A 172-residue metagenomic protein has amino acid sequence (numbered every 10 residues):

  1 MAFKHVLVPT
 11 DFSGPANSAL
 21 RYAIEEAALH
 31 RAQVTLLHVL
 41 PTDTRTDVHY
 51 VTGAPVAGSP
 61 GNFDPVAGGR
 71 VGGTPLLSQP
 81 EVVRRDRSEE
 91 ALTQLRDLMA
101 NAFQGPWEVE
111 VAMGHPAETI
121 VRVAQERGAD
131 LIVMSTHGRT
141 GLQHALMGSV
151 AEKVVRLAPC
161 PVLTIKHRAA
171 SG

Functional and structural regions predicted by a protein language model:
M1, Y22-E25, T42-D43, L76-R85 (+4 more regions): Structural beta-alpha unit
M1-L76: Small/aliphatic-rich secondary-structure junction motif
V8, L40, G105, H115 (+1 more regions): Hydrophobic alpha-helix-in-membranes signature
P15, R122-G172: Gly/Ser-rich helix-loop-strand patches that form or flank binding pockets for ribonucleotide-derived cofactors
L29, A102-Q104, L157: Short, well-ordered coil/turn elements that cap or connect secondary structure elements
A32-Q33, G105, A129, C160: Short glycine/serine/threonine/alanine-rich loop segments
T35-L37, E108-A112, L163: General small-molecule cofactor/ligand-binding pocket signal
